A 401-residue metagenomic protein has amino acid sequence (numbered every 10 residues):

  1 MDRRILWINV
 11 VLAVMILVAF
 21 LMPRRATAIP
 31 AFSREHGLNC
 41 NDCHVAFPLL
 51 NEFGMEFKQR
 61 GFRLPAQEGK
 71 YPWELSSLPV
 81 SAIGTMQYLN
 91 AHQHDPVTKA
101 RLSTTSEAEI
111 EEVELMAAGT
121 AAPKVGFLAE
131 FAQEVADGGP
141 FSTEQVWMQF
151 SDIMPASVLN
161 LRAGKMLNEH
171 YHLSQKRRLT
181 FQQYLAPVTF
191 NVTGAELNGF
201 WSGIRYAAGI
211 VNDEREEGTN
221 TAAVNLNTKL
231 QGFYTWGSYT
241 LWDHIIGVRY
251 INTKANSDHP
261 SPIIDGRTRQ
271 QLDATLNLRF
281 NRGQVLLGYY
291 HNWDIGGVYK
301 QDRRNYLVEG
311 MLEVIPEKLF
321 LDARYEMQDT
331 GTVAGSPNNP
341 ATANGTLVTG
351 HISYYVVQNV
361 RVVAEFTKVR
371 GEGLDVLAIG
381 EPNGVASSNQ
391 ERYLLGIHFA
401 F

Functional and structural regions predicted by a protein language model:
M1-V11: Bacterial N-terminal signal peptides that target proteins for export
I16-R25: C-terminal segment of classical bacterial N-terminal signal peptides
I29-N39: Sequence/structural segment immediately N-terminal to covalent heme-attachment motifs in c-type and related
G37-F47: The canonical Cys-X-X-Cys-His
N51-E52, P79-N90, L102-E216, K229-F233 (+3 more regions): Outer membrane beta-barrel
F53-Q67: Short cysteine/histidine-rich metal-coordination sites, predominantly Zn2+-binding motifs
A66-T85: Short Fe-S-cluster ligation motifs
R101-S103, V146-F150, M154, T240-F401: Outer-membrane beta-barrel pore domains
